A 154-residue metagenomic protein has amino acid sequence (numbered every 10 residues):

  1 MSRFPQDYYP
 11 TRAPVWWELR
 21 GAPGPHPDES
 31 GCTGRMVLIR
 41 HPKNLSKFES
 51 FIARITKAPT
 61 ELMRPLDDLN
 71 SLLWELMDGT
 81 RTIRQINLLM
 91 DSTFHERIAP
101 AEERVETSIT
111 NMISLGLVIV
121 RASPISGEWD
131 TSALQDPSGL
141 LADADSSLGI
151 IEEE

Functional and structural regions predicted by a protein language model:
M1-P14, I55-E154: Long, charge-rich, low-complexity alpha-helical segments
M1-S46: Hydrophobic packing positions characteristic of elongated beta-solenoid/beta-helix-type spike/fiber shafts
M36-L62: Intrinsically disordered, low-complexity serine/threonine- and proline-rich regulatory segments
